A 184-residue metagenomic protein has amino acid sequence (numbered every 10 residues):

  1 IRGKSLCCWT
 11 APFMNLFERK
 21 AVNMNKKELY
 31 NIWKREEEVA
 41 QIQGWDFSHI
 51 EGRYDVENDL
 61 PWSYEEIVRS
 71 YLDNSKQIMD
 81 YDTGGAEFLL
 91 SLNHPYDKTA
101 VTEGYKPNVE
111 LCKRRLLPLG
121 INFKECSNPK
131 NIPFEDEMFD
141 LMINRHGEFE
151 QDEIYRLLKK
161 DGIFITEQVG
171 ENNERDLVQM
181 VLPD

Functional and structural regions predicted by a protein language model:
N15-H49, N58: N-terminal, positively charged/glycine-rich alpha-helical extensions of SAM-dependent methyltransferases
G44-F47, D55-Q77, E87-S91: Conserved alpha-helix/loop element of class I SAM-dependent methyltransferases that forms part of the SAM/SAH-binding
Q77-D80, G84-N131: Class I SAM-dependent methyltransferase SAM/SAH-binding core
N131-L141: A short acidic, Gly/Pro-enriched loop at the edge of an enzyme's catalytic core that lines a small-molecule cofactor
D140, R145, E167: Residues lining the SAM
F149-I165: A short glycine-rich, Lys/Arg-flanked "PGG" loop and its adjoining helix->strand segment in the class I
I163-D184: Conserved class I S-adenosyl-L-methionine
